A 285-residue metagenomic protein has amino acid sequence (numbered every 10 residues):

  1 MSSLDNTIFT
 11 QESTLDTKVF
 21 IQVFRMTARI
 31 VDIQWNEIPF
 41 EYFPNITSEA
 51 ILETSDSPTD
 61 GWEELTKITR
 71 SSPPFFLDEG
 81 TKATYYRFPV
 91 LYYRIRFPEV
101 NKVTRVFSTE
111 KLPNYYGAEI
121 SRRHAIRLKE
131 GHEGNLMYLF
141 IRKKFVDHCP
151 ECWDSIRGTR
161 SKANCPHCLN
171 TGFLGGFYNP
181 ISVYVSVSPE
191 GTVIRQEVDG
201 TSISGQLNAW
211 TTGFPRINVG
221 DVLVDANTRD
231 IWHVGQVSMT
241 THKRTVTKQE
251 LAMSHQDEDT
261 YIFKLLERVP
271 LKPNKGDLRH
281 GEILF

Functional and structural regions predicted by a protein language model:
M1-N45, K102-G117: Pro/Thr/Ser/Gly-rich low-complexity, intrinsically disordered linker/stalk tracts
N36-E64, V90: Solvent-exposed loop/turn segments flanking beta-strands in beta-repeat/beta-sandwich domains
D78, K82-K102: Beta-strand-rich modules
E110-R157, T171: Active-site-proximal polar cores
G131-L136, A252-F285: Glycine- and charge-enriched low-complexity intrinsically disordered segments
V185-N208: Short, basic/aromatic beta-hairpin or loop at an interaction surface
V222, R229-H242: Short beta-strand-centered aromatic/proline hotspots
M239-D259: Short, solvent-exposed secondary-structure boundary/capping segments
